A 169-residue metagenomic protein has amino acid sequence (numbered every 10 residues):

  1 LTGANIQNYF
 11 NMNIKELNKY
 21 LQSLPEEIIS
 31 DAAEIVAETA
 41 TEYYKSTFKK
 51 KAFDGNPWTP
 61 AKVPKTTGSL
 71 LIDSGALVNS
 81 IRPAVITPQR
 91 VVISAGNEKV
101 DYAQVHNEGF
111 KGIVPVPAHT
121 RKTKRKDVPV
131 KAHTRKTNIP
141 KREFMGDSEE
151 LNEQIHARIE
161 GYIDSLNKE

Functional and structural regions predicted by a protein language model:
L1-E169: Short, Lys/Arg-rich flexible segments
